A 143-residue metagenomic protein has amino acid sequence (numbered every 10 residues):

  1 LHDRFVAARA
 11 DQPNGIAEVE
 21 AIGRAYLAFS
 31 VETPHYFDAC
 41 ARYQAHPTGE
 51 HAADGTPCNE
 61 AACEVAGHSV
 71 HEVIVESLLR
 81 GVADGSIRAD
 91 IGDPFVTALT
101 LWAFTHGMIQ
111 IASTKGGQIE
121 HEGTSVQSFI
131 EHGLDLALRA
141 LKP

Functional and structural regions predicted by a protein language model:
H2, V6, L27-V31, L79-V82 (+4 more regions): Short amphipathic alpha-helical interface segments enriched in basic and hydrophobic/aromatic residues, used as
D3-Y36, A61, G67, P94 (+1 more regions): Hydrophobic alpha-helical connector segments
A7-P13, G81-A89, P143: Surface-exposed helix-capping loop/turn segments at secondary-structure junctions
E20, R24, H71, V75-L79 (+2 more regions): An amphipathic alpha-helix signature
L27, A45-H46: Short, internal active-site loops enriched in acidic
L27, A53-D54: Intrinsically disordered, low-complexity linkers and terminal tails enriched in Pro/Gly and often acidic or mixed-charge
F37-D38, R42, G49, A53 (+2 more regions): Hydrophobic/aromatic-rich alpha-helical bundle segments in the mid-to-C-terminal region
T56-E76: Amphipathic alpha-helical blocks and their helix-capping loop/short-beta junctions
